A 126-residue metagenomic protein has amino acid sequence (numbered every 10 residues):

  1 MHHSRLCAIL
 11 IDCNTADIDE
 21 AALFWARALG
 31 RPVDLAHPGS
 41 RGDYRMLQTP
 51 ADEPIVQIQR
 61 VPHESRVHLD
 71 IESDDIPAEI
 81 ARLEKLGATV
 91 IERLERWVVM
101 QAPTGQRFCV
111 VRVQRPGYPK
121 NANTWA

Functional and structural regions predicted by a protein language model:
M1-A22, V67-I71, Q114-A126: N-terminal beta-strand motif that seeds the catalytic metal site of vicinal oxygen chelate
T15, A51, E64, L69-R107: Vicinal oxygen chelate
D17-P32, E79-K85: Amphipathic alpha-helical segments
L29-V67, R107-Q114: Conserved short beta-strand elements that form part of the metal-binding/catalytic scaffold of enzyme active sites
H37-P38, E95-R96, G117: Proline- and acidic/polar-enriched loop/turn elements at helix boundaries
